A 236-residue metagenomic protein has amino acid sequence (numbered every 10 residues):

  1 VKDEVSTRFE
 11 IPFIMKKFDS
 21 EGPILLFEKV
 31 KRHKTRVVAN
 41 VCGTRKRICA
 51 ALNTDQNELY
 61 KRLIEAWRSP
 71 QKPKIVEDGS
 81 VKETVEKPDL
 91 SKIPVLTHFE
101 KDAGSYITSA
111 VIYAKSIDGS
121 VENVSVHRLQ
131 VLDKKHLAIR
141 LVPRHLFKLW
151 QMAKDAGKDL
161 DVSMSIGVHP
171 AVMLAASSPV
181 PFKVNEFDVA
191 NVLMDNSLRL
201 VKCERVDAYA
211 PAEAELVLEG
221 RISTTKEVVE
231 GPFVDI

Functional and structural regions predicted by a protein language model:
V1-I236: Extended, highly charged
